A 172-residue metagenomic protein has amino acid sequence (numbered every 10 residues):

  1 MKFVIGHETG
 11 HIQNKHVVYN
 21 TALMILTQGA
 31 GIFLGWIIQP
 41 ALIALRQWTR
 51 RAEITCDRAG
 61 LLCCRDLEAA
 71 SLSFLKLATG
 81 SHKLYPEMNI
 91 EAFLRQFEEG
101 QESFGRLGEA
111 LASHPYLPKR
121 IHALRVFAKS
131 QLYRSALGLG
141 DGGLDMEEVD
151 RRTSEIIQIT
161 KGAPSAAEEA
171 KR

Functional and structural regions predicted by a protein language model:
M1-F3, Q47-R50: Short pre-active-site segment immediately N-terminal to the catalytic Zn-binding motif
K2, T9-Q28: Catalytic Zn2+-binding segment of zinc metalloproteases
I32-Q47: Substrate-binding clefts and substrate-entry loops adjacent to catalytic sites of polymer-processing enzymes acting on
R58, L62, D66, S73-R172: Cytosolic-facing loops and C-terminal tails of multi-pass membrane proteins
